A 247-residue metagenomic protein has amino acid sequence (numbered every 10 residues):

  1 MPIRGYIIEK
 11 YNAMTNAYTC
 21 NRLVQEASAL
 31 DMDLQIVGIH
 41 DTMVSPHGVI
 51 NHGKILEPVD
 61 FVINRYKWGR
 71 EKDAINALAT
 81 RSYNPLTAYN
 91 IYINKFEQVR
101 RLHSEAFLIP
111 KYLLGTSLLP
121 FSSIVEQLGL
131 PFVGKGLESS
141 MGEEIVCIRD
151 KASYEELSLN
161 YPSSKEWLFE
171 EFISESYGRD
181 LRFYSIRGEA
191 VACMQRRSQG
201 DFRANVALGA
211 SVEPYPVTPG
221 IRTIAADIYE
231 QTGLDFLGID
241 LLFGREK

Functional and structural regions predicted by a protein language model:
P2-E9, L56, A79-T80, T87-G178 (+1 more regions): Active-site nucleotide/adenylate-binding loops and adjacent lid/helix of ATP-dependent enzymes
K10-L114: Conserved N-proximal alpha/beta basic substrate-recognition cap immediately N-terminal to, or forming the N-lobe
A27, I75-N76, L102, V125 (+3 more regions): A generic structural signal for well-ordered alpha-helical segments
K67-G69, A88-Y89, E189-A190, R196 (+1 more regions): Short glycine-enriched loops at secondary-structure junctions
L114, S185-I186, F243: Generic beta-strand structural signal
E143-Q231: Phosphate-binding site of ATP-dependent enzymes
I228-K247: Conserved metal-phosphate-binding beta-hairpin within the catalytic cores of diverse ATP-dependent phosphoryl-transfer
